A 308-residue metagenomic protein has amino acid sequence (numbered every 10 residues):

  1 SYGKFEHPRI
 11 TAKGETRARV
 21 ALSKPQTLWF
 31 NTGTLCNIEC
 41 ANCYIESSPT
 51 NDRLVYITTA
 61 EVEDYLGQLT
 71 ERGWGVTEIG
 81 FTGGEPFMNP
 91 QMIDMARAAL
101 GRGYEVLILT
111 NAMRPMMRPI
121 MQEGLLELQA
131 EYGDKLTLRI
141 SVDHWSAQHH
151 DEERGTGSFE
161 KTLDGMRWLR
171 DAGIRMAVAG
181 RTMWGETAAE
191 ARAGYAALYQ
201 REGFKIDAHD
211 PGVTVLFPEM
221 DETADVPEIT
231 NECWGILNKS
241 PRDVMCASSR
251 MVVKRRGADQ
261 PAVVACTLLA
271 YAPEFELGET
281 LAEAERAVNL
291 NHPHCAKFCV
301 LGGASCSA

Functional and structural regions predicted by a protein language model:
S1-F5, M220-T223: Eukaryotic acidic, serine/proline-rich intrinsically disordered low-complexity regions that function as flexible
Y2-G83, F87-R97, R102-E105: Conserved alpha-helical substructure of the radical SAM core
T27, T137, S248: Broad gene-expression machinery/nucleic-acid interaction feature
T50-D64, P86-E131, L138, V142-D164 (+1 more regions): Canonical radical SAM enzyme core domain
V76-I79, V106, A130-V142, G157-V226: Conserved C-terminal portion of the radical SAM core fold that forms the substrate/S-adenosylmethionine-binding
R102-G103, G155-M176, P241, R256-D259 (+3 more regions): Extended low-complexity acidic/polar segments
P218-A308: Accessory C-terminal segments flanking Radical SAM cores
